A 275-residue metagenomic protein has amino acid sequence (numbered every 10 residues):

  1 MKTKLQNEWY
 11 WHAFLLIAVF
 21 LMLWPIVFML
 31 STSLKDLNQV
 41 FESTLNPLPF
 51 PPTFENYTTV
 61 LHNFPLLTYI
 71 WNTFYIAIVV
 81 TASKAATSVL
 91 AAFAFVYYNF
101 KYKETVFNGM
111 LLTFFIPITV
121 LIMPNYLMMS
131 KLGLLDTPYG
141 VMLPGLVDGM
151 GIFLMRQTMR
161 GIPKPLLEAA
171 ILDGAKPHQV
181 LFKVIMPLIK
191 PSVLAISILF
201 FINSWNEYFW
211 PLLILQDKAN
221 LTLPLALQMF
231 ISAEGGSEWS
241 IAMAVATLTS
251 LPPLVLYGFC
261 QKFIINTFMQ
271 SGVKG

Functional and structural regions predicted by a protein language model:
K2-G275: A structural signal for multi-pass alpha-helical bundles of membrane permease subunits that mediate small-molecule
